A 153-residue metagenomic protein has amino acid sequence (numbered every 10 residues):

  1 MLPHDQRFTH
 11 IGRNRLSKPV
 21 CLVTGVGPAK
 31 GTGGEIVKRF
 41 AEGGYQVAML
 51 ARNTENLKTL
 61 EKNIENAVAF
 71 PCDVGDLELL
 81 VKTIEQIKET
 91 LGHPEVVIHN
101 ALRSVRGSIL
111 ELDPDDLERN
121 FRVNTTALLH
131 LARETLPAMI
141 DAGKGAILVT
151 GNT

Functional and structural regions predicted by a protein language model:
I11-Q46: Canonical Rossmann dinucleotide-binding motif of NAD(H)/NADP(H)-dependent dehydrogenases/reductases, specifically
G25-G27, A146-T153: Catalytic loop of short-chain dehydrogenase/reductase
Y45-T59: Conserved glycine-rich Rossmann-like NAD(P)H-binding loop of the short-chain dehydrogenase/reductase
C72-K82, P114: The beta1-alpha1 cofactor-binding region of Rossmann-like NAD(H)/NADP(H)-dependent oxidoreductases
N100-V105: Conserved NAD(P)H cofactor-binding loop of Rossmann-fold oxidoreductase domains
S108-I109, D116-E118: Substrate-binding pocket helix/loop in short-chain dehydrogenase/reductase
A132-R133: A short, exposed helix-loop element centered on a Lys and neighboring polar residues
